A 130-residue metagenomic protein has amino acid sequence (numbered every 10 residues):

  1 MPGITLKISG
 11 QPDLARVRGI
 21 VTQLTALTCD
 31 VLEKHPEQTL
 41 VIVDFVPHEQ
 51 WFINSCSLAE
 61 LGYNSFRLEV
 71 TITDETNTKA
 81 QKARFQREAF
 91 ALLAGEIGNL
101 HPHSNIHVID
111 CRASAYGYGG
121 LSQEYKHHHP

Functional and structural regions predicted by a protein language model:
M1-P130: A domain-level signal for the structural core that forms small-molecule/cofactor-binding pockets and catalytic centers
